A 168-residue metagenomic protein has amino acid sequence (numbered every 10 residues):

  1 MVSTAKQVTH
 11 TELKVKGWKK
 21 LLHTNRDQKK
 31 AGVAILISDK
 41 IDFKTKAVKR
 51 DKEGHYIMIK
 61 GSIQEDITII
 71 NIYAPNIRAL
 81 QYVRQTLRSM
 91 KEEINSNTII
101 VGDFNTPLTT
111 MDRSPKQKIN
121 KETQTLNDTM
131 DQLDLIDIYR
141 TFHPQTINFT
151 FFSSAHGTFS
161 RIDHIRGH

Functional and structural regions predicted by a protein language model:
M1-H168: A shared catalytic/ligand-binding motif for oxyanion handling
